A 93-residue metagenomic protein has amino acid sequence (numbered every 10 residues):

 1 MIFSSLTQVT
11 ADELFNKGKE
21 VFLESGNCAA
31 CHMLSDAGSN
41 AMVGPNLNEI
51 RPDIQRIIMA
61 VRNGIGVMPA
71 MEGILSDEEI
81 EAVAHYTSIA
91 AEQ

Functional and structural regions predicted by a protein language model:
M1-I2, L34: Extended, folded domain segments that form the structural surfaces/walls around functional sites
F3-L23, R56: Electrostatic cytochrome c docking/interface patches
T7-T10, N46, S76: Serine/threonine-rich low-complexity intrinsically disordered regions
K19-E20, A29-I65, A70, I74: Gly/Gly-Pro-rich "capping" loops immediately C-terminal to redox-active cysteine motifs in periplasmic/lumenal
G26: Cys/His-enriched microdomains
V61, I74-Q93: C-terminal capping alpha-helices of c-type cytochrome domains
